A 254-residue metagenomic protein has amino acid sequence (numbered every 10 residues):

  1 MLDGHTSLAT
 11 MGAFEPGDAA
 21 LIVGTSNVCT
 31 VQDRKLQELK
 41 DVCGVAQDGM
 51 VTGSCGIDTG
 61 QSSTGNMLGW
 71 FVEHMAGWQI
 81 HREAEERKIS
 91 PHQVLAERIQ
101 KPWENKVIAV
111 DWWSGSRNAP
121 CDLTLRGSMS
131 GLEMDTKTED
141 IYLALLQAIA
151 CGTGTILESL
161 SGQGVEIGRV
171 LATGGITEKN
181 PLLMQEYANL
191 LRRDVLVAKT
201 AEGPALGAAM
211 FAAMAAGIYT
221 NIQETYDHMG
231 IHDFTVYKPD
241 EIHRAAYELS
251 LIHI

Functional and structural regions predicted by a protein language model:
M1-D18: Conserved phosphate-binding catalytic cores of ATP/NTP-utilizing and phosphoryl-transfer enzymes
T6-A9, N27-V31, A109: Short beta-strand scaffold segments in enzyme catalytic cores
V31-I252: Glycine/Thr-rich phosphate-binding loops that ligate phosphate moieties of nucleotide and other phosphorylated ligands
